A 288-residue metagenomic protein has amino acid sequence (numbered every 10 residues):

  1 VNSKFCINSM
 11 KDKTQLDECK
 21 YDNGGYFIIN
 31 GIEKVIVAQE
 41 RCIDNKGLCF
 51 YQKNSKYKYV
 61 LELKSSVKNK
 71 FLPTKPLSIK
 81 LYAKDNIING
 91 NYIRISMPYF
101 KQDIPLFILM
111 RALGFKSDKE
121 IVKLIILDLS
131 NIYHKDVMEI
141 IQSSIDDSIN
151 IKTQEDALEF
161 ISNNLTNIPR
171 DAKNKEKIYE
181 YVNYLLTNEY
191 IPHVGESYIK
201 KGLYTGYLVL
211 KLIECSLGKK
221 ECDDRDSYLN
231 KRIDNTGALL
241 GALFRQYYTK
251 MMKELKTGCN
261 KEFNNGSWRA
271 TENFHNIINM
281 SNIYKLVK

Functional and structural regions predicted by a protein language model:
V1-K288: N-terminal non-catalytic structural scaffold regions of very large proteins
